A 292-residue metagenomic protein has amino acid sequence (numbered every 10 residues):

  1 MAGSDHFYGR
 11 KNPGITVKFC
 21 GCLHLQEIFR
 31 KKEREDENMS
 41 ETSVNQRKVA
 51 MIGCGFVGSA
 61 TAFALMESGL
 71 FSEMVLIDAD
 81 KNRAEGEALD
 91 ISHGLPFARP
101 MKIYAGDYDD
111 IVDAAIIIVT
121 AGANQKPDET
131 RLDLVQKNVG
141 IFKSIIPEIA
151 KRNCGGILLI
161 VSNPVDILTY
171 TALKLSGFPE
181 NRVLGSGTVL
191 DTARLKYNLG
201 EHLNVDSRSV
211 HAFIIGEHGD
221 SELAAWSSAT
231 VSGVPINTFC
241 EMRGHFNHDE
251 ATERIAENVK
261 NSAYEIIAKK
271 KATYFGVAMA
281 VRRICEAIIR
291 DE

Functional and structural regions predicted by a protein language model:
C20-C22: Cysteine-centered motifs
M39-Q46: A short, basic/flexible loop-to-alpha-helix module at the beginning of a structural domain
C54-G55: Glycine-rich Rossmann-fold phosphate-binding loop(s) that bind the pyrophosphate of adenine dinucleotide cofactors
G58-S59: N-terminal Rossmann-fold NAD(P) dinucleotide-binding loop
E73, I77-A115, E129: Conserved N-terminal Rossmann-fold NAD(P) cofactor-binding segment
A121-A123: Conserved NAD(P)H cofactor-binding loop of Rossmann-fold oxidoreductase domains
T130-K196: Rossmann-like NAD(P)(H) cofactor-binding subdomain of soluble oxidoreductases
S176-R182, D191-E292: C-terminal substrate-binding/catalytic lobe of Rossmann-fold NAD(P)-dependent dehydrogenases
